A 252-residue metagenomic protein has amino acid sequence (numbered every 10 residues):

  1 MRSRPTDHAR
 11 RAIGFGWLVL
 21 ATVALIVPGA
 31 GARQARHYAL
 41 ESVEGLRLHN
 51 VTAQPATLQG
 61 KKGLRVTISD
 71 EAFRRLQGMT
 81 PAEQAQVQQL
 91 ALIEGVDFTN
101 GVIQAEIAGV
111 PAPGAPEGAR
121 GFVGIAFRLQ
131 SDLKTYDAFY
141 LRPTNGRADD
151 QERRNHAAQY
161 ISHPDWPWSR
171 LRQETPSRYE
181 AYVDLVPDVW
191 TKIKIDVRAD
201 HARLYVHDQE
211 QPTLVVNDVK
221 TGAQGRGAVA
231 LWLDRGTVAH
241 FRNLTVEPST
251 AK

Functional and structural regions predicted by a protein language model:
M1-R11: N-terminal secretory signal peptides that target proteins for export/translocation
H8-R10, L20-T22, Q130, L233: Residues at secondary-structure transition points
A12-I13, T175: N-terminal compositionally biased or targeting/leader segments
G14-I26: Bacterial N-terminal signal peptides
G29-G31: Sec/Tat signal peptide C-region and signal peptidase I cleavage site
R33-K252: Extracellular glycan-recognition regions
